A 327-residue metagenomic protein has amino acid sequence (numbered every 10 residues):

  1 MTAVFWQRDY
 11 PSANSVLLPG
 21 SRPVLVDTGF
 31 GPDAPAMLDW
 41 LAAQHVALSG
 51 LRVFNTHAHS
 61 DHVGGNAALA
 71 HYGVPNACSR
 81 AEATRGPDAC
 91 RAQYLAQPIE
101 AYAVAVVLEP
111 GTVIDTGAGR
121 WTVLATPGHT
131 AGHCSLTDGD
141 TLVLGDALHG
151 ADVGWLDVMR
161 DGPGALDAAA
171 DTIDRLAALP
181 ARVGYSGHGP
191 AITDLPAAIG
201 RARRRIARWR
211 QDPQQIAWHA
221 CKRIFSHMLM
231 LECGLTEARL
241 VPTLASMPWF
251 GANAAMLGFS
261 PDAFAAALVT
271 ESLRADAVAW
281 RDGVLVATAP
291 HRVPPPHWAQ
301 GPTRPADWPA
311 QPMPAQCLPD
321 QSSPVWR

Functional and structural regions predicted by a protein language model:
M1-L48, S135-G145, G150: Conserved beta-strand hairpin/beta-sheet module of binuclear metal-dependent hydrolase folds, prominently
S15, P35, G50, L69 (+5 more regions): A structural signal for the main folded, soluble domain(s) of proteins
P23-L25, V53, P75, L142 (+1 more regions): Hydrophobic "anchor" residues on beta-strands that sit immediately upstream of conserved functional sites
D27, S79, G187: A cross-family glycoside hydrolase active-site/sugar-binding cleft signature
F30-P32, R120-P127, A131-Q214: Metallo-beta-lactamase
F30-T116: Active-site HxH/HxHxD metal-binding segment of metal-dependent hydrolases
A217-R327: C-terminal regulatory/interaction regions
